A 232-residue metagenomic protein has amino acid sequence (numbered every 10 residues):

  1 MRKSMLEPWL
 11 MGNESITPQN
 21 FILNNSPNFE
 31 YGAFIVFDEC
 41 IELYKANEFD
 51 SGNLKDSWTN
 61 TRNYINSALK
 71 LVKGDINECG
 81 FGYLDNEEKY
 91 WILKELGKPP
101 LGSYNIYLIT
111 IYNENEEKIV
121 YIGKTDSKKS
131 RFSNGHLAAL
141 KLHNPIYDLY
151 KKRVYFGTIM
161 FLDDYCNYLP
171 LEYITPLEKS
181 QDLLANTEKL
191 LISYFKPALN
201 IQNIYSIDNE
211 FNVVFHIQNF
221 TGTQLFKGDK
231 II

Functional and structural regions predicted by a protein language model:
M1-Y104, I111-V120, D126-I232: Boundary/linker segments flanking structured domains
